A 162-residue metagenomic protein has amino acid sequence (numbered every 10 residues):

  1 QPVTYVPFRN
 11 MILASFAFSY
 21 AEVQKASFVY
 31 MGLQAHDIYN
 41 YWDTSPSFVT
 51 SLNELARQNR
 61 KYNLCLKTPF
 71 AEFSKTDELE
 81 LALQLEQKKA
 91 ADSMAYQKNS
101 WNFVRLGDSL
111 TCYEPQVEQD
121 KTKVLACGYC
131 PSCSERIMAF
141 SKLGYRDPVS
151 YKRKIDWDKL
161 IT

Functional and structural regions predicted by a protein language model:
Q1-T162: Nucleotide-activated chemistry modules centered on ATP-dependent adenylation/adenylyltransferase
